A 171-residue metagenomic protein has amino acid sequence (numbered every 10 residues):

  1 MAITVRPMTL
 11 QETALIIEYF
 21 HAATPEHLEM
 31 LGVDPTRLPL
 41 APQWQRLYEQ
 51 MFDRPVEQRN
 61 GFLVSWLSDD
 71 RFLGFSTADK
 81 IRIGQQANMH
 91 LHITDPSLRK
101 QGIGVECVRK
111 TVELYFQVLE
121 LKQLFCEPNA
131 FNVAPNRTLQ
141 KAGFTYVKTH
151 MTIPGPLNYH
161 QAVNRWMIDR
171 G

Functional and structural regions predicted by a protein language model:
M1-L15, H21-E26, S65-G171: Acyl-donor (CoA/ACP) binding surface of acyl/acetyltransferases
R6, D34, L38-A41, R54 (+1 more regions): Intrinsic-disorder/low-complexity coil detector
Y19, E29-V33, F62: Amphipathic alpha-helical segments used for helix-helix packing
E26-Q50: Conserved GNAT-fold acetyl-CoA-binding loop/helix
Q50-V64, G74: A short helix-loop-beta-strand connector motif used in the catalytic cores of GNAT acetyltransferases and, in some
